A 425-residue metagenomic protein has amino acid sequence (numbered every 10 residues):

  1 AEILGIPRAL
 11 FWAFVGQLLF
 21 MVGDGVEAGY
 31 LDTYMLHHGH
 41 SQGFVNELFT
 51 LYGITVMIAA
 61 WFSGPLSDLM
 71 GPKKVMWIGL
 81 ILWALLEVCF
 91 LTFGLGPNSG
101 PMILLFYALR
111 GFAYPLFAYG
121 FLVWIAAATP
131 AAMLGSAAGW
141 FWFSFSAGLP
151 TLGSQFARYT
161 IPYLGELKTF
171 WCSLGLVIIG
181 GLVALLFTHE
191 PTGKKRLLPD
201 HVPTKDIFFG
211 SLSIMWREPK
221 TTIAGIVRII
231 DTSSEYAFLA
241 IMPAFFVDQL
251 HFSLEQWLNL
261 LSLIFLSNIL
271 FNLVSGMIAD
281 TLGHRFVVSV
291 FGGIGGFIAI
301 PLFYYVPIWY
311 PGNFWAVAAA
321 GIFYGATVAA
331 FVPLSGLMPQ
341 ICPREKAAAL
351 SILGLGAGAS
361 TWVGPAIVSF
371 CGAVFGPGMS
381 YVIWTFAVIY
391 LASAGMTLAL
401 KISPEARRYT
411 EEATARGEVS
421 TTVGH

Functional and structural regions predicted by a protein language model:
A1-P7, E190-G225, R416-H425: Juxtamembrane intracellular "pre-TM" segments in multi-pass secondary transporters
G29-G43, A240-Q256: Short amphipathic helix-loop junctions that connect adjacent transmembrane helices in Major Facilitator Superfamily/SLC
A59-G71, I161, N272-H284, G372: Helix-to-loop junctions at the C-terminal end of transmembrane segments in multipass secondary transporters
L69-L80, T281-I294: Cytoplasmic membrane-interface "Motif A"-like loop-to-helix N-cap segments of 12-TM Major Facilitator Superfamily
I81-P97, I294-P311: C-terminal ends and interior cores of transmembrane alpha-helices in multi-pass membrane transporters/permeases
L116-T129, A329-C342: Intracellular juxtamembrane helix-capping segments at the cytosolic ends of symmetry-related transmembrane helices
A138-S154, G354-P365: Glycine-rich segments within core transmembrane alpha-helices of 12-TM secondary carriers
R344-F375: A late C-terminal transmembrane helix in Major Facilitator Superfamily
